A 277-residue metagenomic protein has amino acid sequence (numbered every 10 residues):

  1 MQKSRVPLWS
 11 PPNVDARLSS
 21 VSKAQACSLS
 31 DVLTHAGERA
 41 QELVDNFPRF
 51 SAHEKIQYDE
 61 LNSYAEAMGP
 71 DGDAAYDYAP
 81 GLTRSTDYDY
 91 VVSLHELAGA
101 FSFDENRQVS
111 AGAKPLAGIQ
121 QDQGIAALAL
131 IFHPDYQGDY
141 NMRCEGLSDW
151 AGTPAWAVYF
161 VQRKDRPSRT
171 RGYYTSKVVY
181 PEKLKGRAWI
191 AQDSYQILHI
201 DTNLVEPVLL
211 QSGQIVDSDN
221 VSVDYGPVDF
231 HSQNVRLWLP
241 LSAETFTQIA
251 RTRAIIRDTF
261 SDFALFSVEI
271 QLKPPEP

Functional and structural regions predicted by a protein language model:
M1-K185, Q192-L198, N203-P277: Structured extracytoplasmic
